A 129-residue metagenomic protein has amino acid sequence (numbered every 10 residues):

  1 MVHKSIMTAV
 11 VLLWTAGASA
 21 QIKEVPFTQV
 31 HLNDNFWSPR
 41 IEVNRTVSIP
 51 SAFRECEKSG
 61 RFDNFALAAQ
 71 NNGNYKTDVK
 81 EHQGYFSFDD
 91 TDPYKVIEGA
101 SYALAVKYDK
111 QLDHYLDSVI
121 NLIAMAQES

Functional and structural regions predicted by a protein language model:
V2-V11: Sec-dependent signal peptide recognition, specifically the positively charged N-region followed immediately by
T15-G17: N-terminal signal peptide c-region/cleavage motif recognized by signal peptidases
A20-S129: Glycan-recognition and catalytic cores of secretory/periplasmic carbohydrate-active enzymes
